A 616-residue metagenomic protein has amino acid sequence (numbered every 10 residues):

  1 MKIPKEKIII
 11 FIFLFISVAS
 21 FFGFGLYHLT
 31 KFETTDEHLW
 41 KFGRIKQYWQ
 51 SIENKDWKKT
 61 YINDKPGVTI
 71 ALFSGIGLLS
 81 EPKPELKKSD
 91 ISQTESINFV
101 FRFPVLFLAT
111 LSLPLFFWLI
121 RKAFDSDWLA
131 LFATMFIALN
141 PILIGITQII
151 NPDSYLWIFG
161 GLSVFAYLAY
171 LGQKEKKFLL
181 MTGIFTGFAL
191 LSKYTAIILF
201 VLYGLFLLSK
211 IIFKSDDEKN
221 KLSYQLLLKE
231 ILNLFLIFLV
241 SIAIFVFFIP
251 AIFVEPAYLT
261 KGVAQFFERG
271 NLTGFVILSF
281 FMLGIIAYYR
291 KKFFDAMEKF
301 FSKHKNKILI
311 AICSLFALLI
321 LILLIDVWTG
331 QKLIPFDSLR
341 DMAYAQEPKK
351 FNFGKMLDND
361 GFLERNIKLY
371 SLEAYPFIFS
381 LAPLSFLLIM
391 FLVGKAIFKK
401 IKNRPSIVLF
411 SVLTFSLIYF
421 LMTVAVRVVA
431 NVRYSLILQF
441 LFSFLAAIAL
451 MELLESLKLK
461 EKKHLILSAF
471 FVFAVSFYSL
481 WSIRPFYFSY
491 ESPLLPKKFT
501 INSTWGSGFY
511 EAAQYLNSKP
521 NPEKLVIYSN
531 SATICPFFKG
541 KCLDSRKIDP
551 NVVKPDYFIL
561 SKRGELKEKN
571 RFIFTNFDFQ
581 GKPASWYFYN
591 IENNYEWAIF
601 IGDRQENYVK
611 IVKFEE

Functional and structural regions predicted by a protein language model:
K7-F15, N306-A317, K400-R404, L409-V412 (+1 more regions): Signature aromatic-anchored transmembrane alpha helix within multi-pass, membrane-resident enzymes that catalyze glycan
G23, Y27, H38-D90: Extracytosolic helix-loop segments that constitute the early lumenal/periplasmic catalytic or substrate-binding loops
G25-K31, I70, V240-I244, P250-F267 (+6 more regions): Catalytic lumenal/periplasmic loop and adjoining terminal transmembrane helix of membrane glycan-assembly enzymes
L86-I91, F116-L139, G172-K177, M181 (+1 more regions): Transmembrane-helix signature of polytopic, membrane-embedded enzymes that assemble or transfer cell-envelope glycans
F99, F103-F124, L162, A166: Transmembrane-helix motifs of polytopic, lipid-linked glycan transferases
L115-F116, K214, S279-S302, K307 (+2 more regions): Hydrophobic, aromatic-rich transmembrane alpha-helices and their immediate juxtamembrane boundary segments
K122-F124, S163-L179, A189, I211-F213: Membrane-interface transmembrane helices that cradle and orient dolichyl/undecaprenyl
I146, D153-L156, A189, I198 (+4 more regions): Hydrophobic/aromatic-rich transmembrane helices and adjacent perimembrane loops
